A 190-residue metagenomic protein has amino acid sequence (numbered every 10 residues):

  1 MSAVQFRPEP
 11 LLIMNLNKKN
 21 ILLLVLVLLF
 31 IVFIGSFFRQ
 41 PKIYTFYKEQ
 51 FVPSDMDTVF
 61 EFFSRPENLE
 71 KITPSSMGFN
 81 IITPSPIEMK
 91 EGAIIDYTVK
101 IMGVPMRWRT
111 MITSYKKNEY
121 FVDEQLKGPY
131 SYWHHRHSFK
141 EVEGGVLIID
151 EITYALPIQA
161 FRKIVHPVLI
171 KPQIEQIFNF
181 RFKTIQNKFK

Functional and structural regions predicted by a protein language model:
L11-K18: Short, Lys/Arg-rich N-terminal segment immediately upstream of the first membrane anchor
N20, L24, I31-K90: Hydrophobic ligand-binding cavity/cleft-lining segments
E49-P53, N80, T98, M111 (+2 more regions): Generic structural detector for well-ordered beta-strands
N80-S131, L147, F180-K190: Glycine-rich portal/gate segments that line the openings of hydrophobic small-molecule binding cavities
Q125-Q176: Beta-strand/loop substructures that line and gate deep hydrophobic ligand-binding cavities in soluble
